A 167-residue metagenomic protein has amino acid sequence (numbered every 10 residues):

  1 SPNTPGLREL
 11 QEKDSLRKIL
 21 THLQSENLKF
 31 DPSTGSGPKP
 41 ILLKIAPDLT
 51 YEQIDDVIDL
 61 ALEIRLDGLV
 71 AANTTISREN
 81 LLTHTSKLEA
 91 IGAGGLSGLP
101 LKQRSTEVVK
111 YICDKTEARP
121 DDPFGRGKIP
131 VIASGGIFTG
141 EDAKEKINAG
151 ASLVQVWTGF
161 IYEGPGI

Functional and structural regions predicted by a protein language model:
S1-T34, L42-K44: Loop-centered beta-sheet repeat module
P2-S15, L66-I129: Glycine/Thr-rich beta-alpha phosphate-binding loop at enzyme active sites
R8, L43-A46, G98-L101, I132-G136 (+1 more regions): Glycine- and other small-residue-rich loops at beta-strand/loop junctions that grip anionic moieties
K13-Q24, I54-D59, T106-K110, A143: Generic structural signal for well-ordered alpha-helices, preferentially at hydrophobic/aromatic core positions
H22-E26, F30, D59-I64, Y111 (+3 more regions): Alpha-helical structural signal in soluble globular domains
L28-L49, D114-A133: Short beta-strand/loop segments at the ligand-binding rim of alpha/beta enzyme cores
L49-E63, A118-G127, I137-V154: Catalytic cores of alpha/beta
G68-R78, I137, A143-I167: Glycine-rich phosphate-binding active-site loops on the catalytic face of alpha/beta enzymes
